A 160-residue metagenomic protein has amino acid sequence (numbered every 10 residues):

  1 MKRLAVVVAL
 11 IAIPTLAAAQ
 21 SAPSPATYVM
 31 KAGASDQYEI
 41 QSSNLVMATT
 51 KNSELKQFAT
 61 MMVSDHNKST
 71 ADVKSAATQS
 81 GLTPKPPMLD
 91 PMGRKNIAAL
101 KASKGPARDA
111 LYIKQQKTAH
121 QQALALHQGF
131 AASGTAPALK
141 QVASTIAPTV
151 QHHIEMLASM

Functional and structural regions predicted by a protein language model:
K2-M160: His/Met- and acidic-residue-enriched segments that coordinate or traffic transition-metal cofactors and support
